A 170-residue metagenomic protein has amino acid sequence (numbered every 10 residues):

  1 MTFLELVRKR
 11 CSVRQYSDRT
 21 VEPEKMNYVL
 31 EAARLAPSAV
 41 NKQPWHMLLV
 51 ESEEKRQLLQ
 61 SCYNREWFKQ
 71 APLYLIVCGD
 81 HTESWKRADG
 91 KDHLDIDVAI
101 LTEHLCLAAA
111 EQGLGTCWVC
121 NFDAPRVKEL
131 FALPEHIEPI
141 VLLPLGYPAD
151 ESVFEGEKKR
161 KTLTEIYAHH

Functional and structural regions predicted by a protein language model:
F3-V13, S17-T20, K25, V141-H170: C-terminal helix-cap and adjacent tail motif
K25, L30-E31, L35-L101: Glycine/small-residue-rich phosphate/adenosyl-binding loop
P72-I76, T116-C117, I140-V141: Structural motif
G79, N121-F122, Y147: Short secondary-structure boundary segments
L114-R126: GST superfamily/GST-like fold recognition
V127-I140: Short, electropositive alpha-helical surface patch
